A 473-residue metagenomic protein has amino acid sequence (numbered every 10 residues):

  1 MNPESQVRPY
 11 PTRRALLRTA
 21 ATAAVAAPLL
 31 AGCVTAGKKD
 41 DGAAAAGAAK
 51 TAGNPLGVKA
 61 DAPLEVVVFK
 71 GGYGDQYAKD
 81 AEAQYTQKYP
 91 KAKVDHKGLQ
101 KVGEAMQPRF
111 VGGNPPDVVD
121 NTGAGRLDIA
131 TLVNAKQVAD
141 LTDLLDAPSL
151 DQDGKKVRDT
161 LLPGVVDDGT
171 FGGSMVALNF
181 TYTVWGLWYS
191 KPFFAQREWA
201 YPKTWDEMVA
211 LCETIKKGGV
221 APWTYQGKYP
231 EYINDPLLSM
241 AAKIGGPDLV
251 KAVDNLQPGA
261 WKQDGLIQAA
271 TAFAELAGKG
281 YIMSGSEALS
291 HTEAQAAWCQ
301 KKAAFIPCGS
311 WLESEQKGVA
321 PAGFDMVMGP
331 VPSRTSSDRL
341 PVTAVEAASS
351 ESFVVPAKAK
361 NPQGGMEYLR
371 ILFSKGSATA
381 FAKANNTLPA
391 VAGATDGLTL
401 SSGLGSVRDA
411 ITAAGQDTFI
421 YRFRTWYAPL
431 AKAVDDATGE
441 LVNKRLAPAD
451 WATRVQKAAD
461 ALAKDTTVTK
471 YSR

Functional and structural regions predicted by a protein language model:
M1-P11, A15, T19-A31: N-terminal secretory signal peptides
E4, T387, S406-D460: C-terminal capping/gating helix-and-loop segments adjacent to ligand/active sites or protein-protein/ligand interfaces
G47-G53, R126-V184, P236: Hinge/lid segment of periplasmic solute-binding proteins
A83, Q87, K279, G318-T387: Extracytoplasmic/periplasmic substrate-recognition and gating elements
Q84-T160, Q196-A200, A304-F305, A449: Extracytoplasmic "Venus flytrap"/periplasmic binding protein-like
D117, L150-P192, P222, L340-V345 (+1 more regions): A structural signal for short loop-to-beta-strand junctions that line the ligand-binding cleft of periplasmic/secreted
D167-F180, W185, V209-P258, A303: Extracytoplasmic/periplasmic solute-binding protein
N255-S286: Glycine-centered hinge/linker elements that transmit conformational signals in sensory and ligand-binding systems
